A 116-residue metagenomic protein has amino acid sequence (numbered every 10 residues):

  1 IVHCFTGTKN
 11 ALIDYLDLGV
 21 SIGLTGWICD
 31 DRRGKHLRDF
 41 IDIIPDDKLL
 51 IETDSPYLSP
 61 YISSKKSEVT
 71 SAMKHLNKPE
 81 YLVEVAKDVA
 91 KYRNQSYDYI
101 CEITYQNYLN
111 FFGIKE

Functional and structural regions predicted by a protein language model:
I1-I51: Catalytic pocket-lining loop regions of alpha/beta-barrel enzymes, especially the amidohydrolase/enolase/GH5 lineages
H3, Y15, D54, I100 (+1 more regions): Divalent metal-coordination and catalytic microenvironments
T6, D31-K35, M73-E80, Q95: Residues at secondary-structure transition points
D14, K35-L37, I62-S64, N110-F111: Short secondary-structure transition/capping segments
S21, P56, Y105: Catalytic metal-binding/acid-base residues of hydrolase active sites
I41-L49, S67-T70, L82-D88: Ligand-binding grooves and catalytic loops that recognize ribose/phosphate and carbohydrate rings, and esterified lipid
D47-V69, H75-K78: Short acidic/histidine-rich active-site segments
L76-E116: Mid-to-C-terminal alpha-helical segments outside catalytic/metal-binding sites
